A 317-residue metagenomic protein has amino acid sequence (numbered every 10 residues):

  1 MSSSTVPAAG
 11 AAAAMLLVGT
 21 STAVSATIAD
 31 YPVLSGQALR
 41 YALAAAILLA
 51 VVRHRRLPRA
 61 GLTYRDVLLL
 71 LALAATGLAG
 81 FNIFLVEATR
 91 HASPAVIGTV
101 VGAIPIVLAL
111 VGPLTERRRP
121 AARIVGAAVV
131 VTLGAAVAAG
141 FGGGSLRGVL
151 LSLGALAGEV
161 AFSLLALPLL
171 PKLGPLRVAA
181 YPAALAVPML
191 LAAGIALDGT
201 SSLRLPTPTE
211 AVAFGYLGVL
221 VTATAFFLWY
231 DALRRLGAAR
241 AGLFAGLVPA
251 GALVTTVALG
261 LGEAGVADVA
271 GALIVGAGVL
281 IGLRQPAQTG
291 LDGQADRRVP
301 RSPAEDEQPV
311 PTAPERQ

Functional and structural regions predicted by a protein language model:
M1-A38, A44, I83, E87 (+3 more regions): Glycine-/small-residue-enriched transmembrane alpha-helix faces in small-molecule transporters and effluxers
S3-P7, D30-A38, L62-V67, G140-A161 (+2 more regions): Juxtamembrane helix-entry segments on the extracytoplasmic side of multipass membrane proteins
A11, T63-L73, R119-V131, V149-S152 (+2 more regions): Cytoplasmic-side transmembrane-helix entry/capping segments in multi-pass membrane proteins
A11-M15, L39, V96-A103, L164-P188 (+1 more regions): Helix-helix packing/entry segments at the starts of transmembrane helices
L17-T22, L49-I97, V101, V130 (+2 more regions): Specific transmembrane alpha-helical segments of multi-pass solute transporters/efflux pumps, especially DMT/EamA
G19, A23, A74-A79, I83 (+8 more regions): Hydrophobic/small/kink-forming positions within alpha-helical transmembrane segments of polytopic membrane proteins
S35-A46, T76-L78, N82-R119, S152-A155 (+1 more regions): Specific alpha-helical transmembrane segments that line the substrate/conduction pathway and gating interfaces
L48, A103, P120-G140, A157 (+4 more regions): Hydrophobic transmembrane alpha-helices of multi-pass small-molecule transport proteins
